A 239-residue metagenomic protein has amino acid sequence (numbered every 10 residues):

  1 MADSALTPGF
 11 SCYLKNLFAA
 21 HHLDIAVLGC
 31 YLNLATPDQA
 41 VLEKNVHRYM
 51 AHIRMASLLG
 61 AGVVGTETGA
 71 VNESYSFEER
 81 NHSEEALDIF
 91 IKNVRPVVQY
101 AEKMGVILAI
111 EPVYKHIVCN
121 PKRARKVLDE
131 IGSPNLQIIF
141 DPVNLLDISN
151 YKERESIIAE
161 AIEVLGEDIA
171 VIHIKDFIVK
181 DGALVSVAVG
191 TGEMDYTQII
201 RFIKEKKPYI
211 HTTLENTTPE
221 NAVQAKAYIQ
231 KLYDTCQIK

Functional and structural regions predicted by a protein language model:
M1-F10, N33-Q39, N72-E78, K115-N120 (+3 more regions): Acidic-and-aromatic substrate-binding clefts and catalytic sites of carbohydrate-active enzymes
C12, L17-A20, T36-I138: Active-site acidic/histidine proton-transfer and metal-coordination neighborhood in alpha/beta enzyme cores
L23, A56, A61, I169 (+1 more regions): A structural motif
A26-L28, V64, I172, T212: Hydrophobic residues within beta-strands of alpha/beta enzymes
L28, I91-E193: Acidic/histidine-rich catalytic cores of soluble enzymes
T68, D176, N216: Short secondary-structure boundary segments
V189-G192, Q198-K206, I210-T213: H/E-rich (His + Asp/Glu) clusters that bind or coordinate divalent metals
A222-K239: C-terminal helical cap(s) of enzyme catalytic domains, especially alpha/beta-barrels
